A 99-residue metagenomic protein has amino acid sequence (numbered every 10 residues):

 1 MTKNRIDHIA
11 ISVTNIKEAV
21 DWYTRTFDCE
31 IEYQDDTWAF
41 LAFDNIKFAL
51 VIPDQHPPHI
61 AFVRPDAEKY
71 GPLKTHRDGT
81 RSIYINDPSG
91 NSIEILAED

Functional and structural regions predicted by a protein language model:
M1-T2, H8, Y70-D99: Vicinal oxygen chelate
M1-V20, K47, P58-I60: N-terminal beta-strand motif that seeds the catalytic metal site of vicinal oxygen chelate
V13, R64-D66, G79: Short loop or secondary-structure boundary microenvironments that flank and position key functional residues
E18-D21, A67-P72: Short, conserved charged micro-motifs
A19-T24, G90: Conserved active-site tyrosine of GNAT-family acetyltransferases
R25, D35, R77-G79: Residues that act as N-cap/strand-start positions at coil-to-secondary-structure junctions
C29-R64, S92-D99: Conserved short beta-strand elements that form part of the metal-binding/catalytic scaffold of enzyme active sites
